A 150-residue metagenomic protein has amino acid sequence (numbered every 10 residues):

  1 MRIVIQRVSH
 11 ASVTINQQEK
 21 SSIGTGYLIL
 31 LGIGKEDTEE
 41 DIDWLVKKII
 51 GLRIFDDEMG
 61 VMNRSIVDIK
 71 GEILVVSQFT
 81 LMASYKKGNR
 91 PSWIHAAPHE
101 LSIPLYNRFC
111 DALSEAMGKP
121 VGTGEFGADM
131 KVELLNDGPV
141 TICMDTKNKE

Functional and structural regions predicted by a protein language model:
M1-N89, P104-E150: N-terminal, polar/charged subdomain of small-to-medium soluble alpha/beta proteins
K87-L101: A charged helix-plus-loop insertion that forms the helical arch/lid used to bind and gate nucleic-acid substrates
